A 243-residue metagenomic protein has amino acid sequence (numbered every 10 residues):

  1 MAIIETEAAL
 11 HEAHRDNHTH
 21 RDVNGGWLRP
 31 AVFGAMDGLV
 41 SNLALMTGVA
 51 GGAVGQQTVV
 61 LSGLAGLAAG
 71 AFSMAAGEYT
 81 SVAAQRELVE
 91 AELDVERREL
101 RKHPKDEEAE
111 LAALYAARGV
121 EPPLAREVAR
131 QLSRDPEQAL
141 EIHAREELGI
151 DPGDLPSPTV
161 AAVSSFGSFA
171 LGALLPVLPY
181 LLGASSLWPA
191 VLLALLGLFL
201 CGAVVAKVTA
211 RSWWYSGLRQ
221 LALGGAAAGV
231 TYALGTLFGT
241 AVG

Functional and structural regions predicted by a protein language model:
A2-P30, V82-S165: Cytosol/matrix-facing amphipathic helices and coiled-coil assembly/linker segments of eukaryotic membrane proteins
A2-S81: Internal alpha-helical transmembrane segments
D37, A76, A125, F169 (+2 more regions): Residue-level signature of catalytic and energy-coupling elements of molecular machines, predominantly ATP/GTP-dependent
G38-N42, S165-L175: Core segments of transmembrane alpha-helices that mediate helix-helix packing or line hydrophobic substrate/ligand
A184-L196: Structural signature of hydrophobic alpha-helical transmembrane segments
L200-A227: Interfacial loop-to-transmembrane junctions
Y232-G243: Juxtamembrane boundary at the C-terminal end of a transmembrane helix
